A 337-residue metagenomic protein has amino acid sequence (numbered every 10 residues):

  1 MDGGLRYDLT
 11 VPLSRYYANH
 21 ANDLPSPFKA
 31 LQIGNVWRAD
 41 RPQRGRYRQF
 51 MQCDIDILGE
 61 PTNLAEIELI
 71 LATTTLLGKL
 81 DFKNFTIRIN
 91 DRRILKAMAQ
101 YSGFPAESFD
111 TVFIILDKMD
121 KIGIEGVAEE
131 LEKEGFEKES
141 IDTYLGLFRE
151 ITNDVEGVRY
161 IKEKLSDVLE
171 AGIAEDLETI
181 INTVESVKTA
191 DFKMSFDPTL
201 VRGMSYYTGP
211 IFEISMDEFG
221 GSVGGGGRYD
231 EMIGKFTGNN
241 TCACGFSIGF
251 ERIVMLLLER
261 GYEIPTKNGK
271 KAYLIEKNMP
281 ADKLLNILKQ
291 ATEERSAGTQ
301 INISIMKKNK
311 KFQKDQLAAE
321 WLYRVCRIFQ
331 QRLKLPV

Functional and structural regions predicted by a protein language model:
M1, F104-V127: Acidic, His- and aromatic-enriched active-site or binding-groove loops in soluble protein domains that engage sugars
D2, T86-I87, G245: A residue-level structural signature of the nucleotidyltransferase/glycosyltransferase Rossmann-like core
D8-N22, A30-F82, E130-V337: Positively charged, Gly/Ser-enriched RNA/tRNA-binding surfaces
Y47-C53, I89-A97: Short, conserved phosphate-binding/catalytic loop or strand-edge motifs used in phosphoryl-/nucleotidyl-transfer
T74-G78, R93-Y101: Hydrophobic mid-domain F-helix/FG-region of cytochrome P450s
N84-R93, V112, S195-T199: Short, surface-exposed recognition loops or helix-turn segments adjacent to catalytic cores
